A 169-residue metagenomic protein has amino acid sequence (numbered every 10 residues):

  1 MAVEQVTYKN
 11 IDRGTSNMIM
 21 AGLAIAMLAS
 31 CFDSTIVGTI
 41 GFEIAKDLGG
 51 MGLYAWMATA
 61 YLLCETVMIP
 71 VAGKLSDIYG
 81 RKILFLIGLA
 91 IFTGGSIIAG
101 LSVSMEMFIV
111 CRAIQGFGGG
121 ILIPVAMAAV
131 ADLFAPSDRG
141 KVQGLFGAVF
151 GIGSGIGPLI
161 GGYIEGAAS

Functional and structural regions predicted by a protein language model:
A2-S169: Transmembrane-helix bundle of Major Facilitator Superfamily
